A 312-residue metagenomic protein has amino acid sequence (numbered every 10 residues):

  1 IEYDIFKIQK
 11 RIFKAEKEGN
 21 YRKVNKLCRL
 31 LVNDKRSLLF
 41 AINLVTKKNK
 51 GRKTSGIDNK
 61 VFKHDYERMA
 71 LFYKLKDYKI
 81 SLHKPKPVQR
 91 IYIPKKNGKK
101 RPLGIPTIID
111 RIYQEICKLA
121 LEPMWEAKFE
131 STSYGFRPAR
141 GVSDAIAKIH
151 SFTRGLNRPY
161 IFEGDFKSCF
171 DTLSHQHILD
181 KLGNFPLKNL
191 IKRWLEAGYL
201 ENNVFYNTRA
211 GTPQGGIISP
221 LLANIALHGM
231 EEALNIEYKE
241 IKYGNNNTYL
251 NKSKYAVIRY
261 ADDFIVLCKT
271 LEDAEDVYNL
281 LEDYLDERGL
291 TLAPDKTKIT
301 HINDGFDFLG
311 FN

Functional and structural regions predicted by a protein language model:
I1-G51, L119-S133: Charged boundary/loop elements
D4, K23-L27, A41, I112-I116 (+5 more regions): Residue-level detector of well-ordered alpha-helical segments, enriched for hydrophobic/aromatic packing positions
K17-Y21, R36, G104-I108, I112 (+3 more regions): Structural motif
N25-K35, L39-K99: Phosphate/adenylate-binding "loop-and-lid" substructures adjacent to NTP/NAD/dNTP-binding pockets in NTP-dependent
K74, P87, K128-T132, F136-R140 (+1 more regions): Conserved polymerase palm-domain catalytic core
P94-N97, P102-L119, M124-A127: Hydrophobic alpha-helical hairpins/lids featuring a short glycine-rich hinge
